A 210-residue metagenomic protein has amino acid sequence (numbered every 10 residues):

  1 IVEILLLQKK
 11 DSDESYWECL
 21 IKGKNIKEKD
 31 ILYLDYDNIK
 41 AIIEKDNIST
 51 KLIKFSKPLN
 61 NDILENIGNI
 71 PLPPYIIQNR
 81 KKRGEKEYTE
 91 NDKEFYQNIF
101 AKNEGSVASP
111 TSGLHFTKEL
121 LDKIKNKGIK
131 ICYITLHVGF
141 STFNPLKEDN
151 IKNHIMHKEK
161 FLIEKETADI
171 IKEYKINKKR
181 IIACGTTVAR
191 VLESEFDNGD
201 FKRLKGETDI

Functional and structural regions predicted by a protein language model:
I1-I210: Surface-exposed, charge/polar-rich loops and edge strands
